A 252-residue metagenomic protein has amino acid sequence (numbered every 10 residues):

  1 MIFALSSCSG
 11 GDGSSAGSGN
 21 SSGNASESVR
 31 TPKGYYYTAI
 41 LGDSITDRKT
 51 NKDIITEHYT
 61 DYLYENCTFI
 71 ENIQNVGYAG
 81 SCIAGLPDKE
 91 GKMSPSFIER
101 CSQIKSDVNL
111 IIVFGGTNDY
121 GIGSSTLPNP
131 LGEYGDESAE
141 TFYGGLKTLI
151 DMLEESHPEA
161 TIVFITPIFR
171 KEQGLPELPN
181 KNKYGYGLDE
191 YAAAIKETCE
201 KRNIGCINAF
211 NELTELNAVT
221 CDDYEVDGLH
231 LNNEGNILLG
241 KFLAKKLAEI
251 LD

Functional and structural regions predicted by a protein language model:
A4-S7: C-terminal motif of bacterial Sec signal peptides marking the signal peptidase cleavage site
S9-G11: Bacterial signal peptide processing site
G13-Y36: N-terminal, intrinsically disordered, polar/charged segments of Gram-positive cell-envelope systems that serve as
Y35-A39, I45-G144: Conserved SGNH/GDSL esterase-like catalytic core that processes O-acyl groups on lipids and polysaccharides
N51, P167-D252: Catalytic His-Asp segment of secreted/periplasmic serine-dependent ester chemistry enzymes
I70, H157-T161: A short helix->loop->beta-strand "cap" motif at the edges of active sites that frequently abuts
C101, L146-I150, A192: Generic structural signal for well-ordered alpha-helices, preferentially at hydrophobic/aromatic core positions
F114, V163-I165: Conserved, well-ordered alpha-helix/loop/beta-strand core segments that scaffold catalytic motifs
